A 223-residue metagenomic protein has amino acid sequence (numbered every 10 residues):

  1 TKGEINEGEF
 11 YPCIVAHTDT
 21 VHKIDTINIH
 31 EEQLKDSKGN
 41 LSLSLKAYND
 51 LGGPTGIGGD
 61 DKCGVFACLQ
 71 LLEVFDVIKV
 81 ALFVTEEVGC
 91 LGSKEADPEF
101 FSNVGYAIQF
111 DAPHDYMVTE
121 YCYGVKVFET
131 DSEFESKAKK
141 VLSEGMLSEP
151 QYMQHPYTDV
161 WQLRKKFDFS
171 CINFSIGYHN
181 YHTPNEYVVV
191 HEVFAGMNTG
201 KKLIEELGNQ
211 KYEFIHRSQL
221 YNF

Functional and structural regions predicted by a protein language model:
G3, G8-V77, E87: Active-site metal-coordination/substrate-binding segment of hydrolases, especially metallo-dependent peptidases
E7-Y11, L71-K79, S102-V104, L147 (+1 more regions): Short glycine/proline-enriched coil/turn segments at helix->beta-strand junctions
I14, I108-F110, I172: Hydrophobic faces of well-ordered beta-strands that scaffold small-molecule active sites in alpha/beta enzyme cores
D19-K23, D115-M117, Y181: Short, acidic Gly/Pro/Ser/Thr-rich loop/turn segments
G53-T130, Y152, V160: Acidic/histidine-rich catalytic neighborhood of metal-dependent amide-processing enzymes
E129-K140, E192-G200: Gly/Ser/Thr-rich active-site loops/lids in small-molecule metabolic enzymes that frequently grip phosphoryl groups
P150-G196: Zn-dependent metallopeptidase/amidohydrolase metal-coordination segment
N180-F223: His/Asp/Glu-rich mid-to-C-terminal helical/loop segments that flank catalytic regions of hydrolases
